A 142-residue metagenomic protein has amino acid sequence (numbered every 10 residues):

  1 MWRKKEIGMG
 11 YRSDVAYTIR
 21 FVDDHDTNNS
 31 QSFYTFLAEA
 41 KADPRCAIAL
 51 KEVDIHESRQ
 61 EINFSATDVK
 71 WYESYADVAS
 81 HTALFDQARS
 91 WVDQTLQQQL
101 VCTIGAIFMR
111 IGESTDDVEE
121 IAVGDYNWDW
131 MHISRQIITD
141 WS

Functional and structural regions predicted by a protein language model:
W2-L37: Short, extreme N-terminal segment that most often corresponds to the first beta-strand
S32-Y34, E39-S142: Charged interaction segments
